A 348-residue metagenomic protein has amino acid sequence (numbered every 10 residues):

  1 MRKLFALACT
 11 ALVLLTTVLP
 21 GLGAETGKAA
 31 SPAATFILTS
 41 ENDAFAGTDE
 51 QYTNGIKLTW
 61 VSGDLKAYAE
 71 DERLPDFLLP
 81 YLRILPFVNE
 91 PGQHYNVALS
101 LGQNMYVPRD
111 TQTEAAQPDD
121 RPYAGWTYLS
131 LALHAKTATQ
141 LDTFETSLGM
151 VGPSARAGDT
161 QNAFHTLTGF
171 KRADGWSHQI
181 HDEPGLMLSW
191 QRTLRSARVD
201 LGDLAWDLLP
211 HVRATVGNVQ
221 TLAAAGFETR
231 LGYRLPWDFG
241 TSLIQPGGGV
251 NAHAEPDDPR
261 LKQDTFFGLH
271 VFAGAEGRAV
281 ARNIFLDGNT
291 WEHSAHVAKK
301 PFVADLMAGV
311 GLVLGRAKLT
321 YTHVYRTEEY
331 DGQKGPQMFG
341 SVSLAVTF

Functional and structural regions predicted by a protein language model:
L22-Y68, N96-T111, E276-L286, K299: Short glycine/proline- and aromatic-enriched beta-strand/turn motifs that initiate or cap beta-hairpins
A24-A33, L65-Y95, K136-T143, S196-L208 (+2 more regions): Short loop/turn motifs that connect adjacent beta-strands in outer-membrane beta-barrel proteins
F36-N42, V97-M105, T146-G152, R192 (+6 more regions): Transmembrane beta-barrel strands of outer-membrane/channel proteins
E50-I56, Y123-T127, D142, D182-L188 (+7 more regions): Residues that define the transmembrane beta-barrel architecture of outer-membrane proteins
W60-S62, Q103, L133-A135, R192-S196 (+4 more regions): Residue-level signature of outer-membrane beta-barrel architecture
Y81-A157: Long, hydrophobic/aromatic-enriched structural stretches that serve as scaffold segments
R109-T111, E228, R234-F348: Outer membrane beta-barrel transmembrane domains
E114-P118, R172-H178, R213, E292-V297 (+1 more regions): Extracellular loop and loop/strand-boundary signature of outer-membrane beta-barrel proteins
